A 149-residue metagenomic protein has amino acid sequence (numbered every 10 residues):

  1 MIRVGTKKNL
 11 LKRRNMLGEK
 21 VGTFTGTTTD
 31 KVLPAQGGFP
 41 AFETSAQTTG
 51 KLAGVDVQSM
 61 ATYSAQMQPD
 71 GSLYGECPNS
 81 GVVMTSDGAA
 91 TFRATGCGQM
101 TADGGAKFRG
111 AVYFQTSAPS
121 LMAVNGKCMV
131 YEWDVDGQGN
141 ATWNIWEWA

Functional and structural regions predicted by a protein language model:
I2-A149: Beta-strand-enriched cores of mature, soluble protein domains
